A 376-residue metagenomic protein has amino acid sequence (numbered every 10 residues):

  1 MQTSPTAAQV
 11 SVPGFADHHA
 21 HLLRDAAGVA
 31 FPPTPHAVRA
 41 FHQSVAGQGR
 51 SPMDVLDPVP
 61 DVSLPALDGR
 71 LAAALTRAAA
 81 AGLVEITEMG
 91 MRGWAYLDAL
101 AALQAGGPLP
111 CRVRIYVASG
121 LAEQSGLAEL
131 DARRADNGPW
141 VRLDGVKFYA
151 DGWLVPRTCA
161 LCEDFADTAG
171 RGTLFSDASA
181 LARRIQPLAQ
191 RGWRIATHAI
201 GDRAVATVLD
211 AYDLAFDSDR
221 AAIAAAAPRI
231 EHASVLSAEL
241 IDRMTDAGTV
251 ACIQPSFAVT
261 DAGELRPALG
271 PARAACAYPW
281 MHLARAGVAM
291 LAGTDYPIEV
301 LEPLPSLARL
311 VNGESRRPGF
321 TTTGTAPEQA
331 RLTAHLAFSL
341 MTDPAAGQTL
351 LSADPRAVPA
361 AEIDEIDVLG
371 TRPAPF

Functional and structural regions predicted by a protein language model:
M1-E129, F148, W153-P187, R191-A204 (+5 more regions): Divalent metal-binding segments
S4, R114, D144, C252 (+1 more regions): General small-molecule cofactor/ligand-binding pocket signal
V29, A95-D98, T207, E239 (+1 more regions): Generic recognition of short, well-ordered alpha-helical segments
G47-R50, A247-A251: Short coil-to-beta-strand
P58, Q186-A196, R203-P228, A233 (+3 more regions): His/Asp/Glu-enriched, well-ordered alpha-helical/loop segment that forms or immediately abuts the divalent-metal
L103-G107, D131-V141, Q186-Q190, D217 (+2 more regions): Acidic (Asp/Glu)-rich catalytic clusters
P108-K147, A227-S234, A238, E264-L291: Phosphate/diphosphate-binding loops
W140-T158, T249-V259: Non-cysteine beta-strand/loop elements that form the S-adenosyl-L-methionine
